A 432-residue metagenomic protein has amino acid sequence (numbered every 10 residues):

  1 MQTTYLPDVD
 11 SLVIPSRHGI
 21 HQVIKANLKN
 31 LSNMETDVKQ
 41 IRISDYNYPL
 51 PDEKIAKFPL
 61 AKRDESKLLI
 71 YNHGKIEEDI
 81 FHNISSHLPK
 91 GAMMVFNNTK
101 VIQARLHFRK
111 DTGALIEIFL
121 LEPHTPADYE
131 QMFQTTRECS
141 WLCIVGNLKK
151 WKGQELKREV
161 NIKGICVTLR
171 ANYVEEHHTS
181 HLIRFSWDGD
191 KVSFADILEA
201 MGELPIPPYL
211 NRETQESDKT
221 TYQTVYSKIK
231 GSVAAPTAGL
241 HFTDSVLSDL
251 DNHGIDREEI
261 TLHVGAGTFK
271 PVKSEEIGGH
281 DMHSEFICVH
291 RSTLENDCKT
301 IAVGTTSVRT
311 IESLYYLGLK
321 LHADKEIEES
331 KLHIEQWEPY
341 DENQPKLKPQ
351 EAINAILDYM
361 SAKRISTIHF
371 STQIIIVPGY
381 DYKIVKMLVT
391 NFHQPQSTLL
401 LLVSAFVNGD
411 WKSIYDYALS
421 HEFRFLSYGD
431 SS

Functional and structural regions predicted by a protein language model:
L6, Q22, L28-L31: Short hydrophobic targeting helices and cationic amphipathic motifs that mediate membrane/organellar targeting
P7-D8, D45: Short helix-onset patch at the extreme N-terminus, typifying the N->h transition of secretory signal peptides
S11-V13: Ser/Thr/Pro/Gly-rich low-complexity, intrinsically disordered segments
L28-S432: Surface-exposed, charge/polar-rich loops and edge strands
